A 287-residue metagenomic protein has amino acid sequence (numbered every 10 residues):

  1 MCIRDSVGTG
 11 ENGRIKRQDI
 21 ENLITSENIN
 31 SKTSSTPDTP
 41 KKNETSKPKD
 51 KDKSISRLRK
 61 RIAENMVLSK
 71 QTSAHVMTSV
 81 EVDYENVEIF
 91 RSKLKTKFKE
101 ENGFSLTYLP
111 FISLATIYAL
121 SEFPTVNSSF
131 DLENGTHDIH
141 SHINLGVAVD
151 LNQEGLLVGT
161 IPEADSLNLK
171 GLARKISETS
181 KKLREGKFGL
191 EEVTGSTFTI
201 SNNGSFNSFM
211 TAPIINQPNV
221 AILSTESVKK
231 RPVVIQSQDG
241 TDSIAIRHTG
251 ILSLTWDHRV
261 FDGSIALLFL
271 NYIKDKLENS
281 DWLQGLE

Functional and structural regions predicted by a protein language model:
M1-D5: Conserved small/polar residues in nucleotide/adenosyl-binding loops
E11-D19, L23, E27-E287: C-terminal catalytic/motor cores of large multi-domain enzyme assemblies
